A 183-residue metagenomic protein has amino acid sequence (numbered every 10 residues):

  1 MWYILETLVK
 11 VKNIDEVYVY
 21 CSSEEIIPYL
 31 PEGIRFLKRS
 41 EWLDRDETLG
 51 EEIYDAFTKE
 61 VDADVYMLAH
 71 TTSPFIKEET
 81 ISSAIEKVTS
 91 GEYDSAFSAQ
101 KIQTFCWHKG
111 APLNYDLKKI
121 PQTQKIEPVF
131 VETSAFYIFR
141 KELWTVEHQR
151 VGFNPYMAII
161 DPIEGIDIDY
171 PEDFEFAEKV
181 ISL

Functional and structural regions predicted by a protein language model:
M1-Y20: N-terminal glycine-rich phosphate-binding loop and ensuing alpha1 helix
I14, A63, E92-Y93: Short, high-confidence coil segments that cap the C-terminus of an alpha-helix and link into the following beta-strand
Y18, E24-M67, F75-S83: Short phosphate-binding loop-to-helix
W42-D46, T104-F105, I163-I166: A short acidic, often aromatic-flanked loop/helix-cap motif at beta-alpha or helix-coil junctions that lines enzyme
E52-I53, P74-D161: Conserved core of the sugar-phosphate nucleotidyltransferase
V146-I166, P171-L183: Catalytic donor-sugar/metal-binding loop of nucleotide-sugar-dependent glycosyltransferases
